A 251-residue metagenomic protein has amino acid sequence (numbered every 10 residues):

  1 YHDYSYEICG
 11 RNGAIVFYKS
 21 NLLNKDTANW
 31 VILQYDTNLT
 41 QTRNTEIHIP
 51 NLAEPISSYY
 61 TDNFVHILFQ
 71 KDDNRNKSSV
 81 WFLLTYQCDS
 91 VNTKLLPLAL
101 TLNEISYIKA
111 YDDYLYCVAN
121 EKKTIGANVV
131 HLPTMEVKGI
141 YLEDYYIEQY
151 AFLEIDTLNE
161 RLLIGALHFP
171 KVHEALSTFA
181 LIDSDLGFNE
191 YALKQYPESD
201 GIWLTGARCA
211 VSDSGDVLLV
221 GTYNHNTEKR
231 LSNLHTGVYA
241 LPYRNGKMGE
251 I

Functional and structural regions predicted by a protein language model:
Y1, Q41-I47, V91-L98, E136-D144 (+1 more regions): A short beta-strand motif characteristic of beta-propeller blades
Y1-E7, P50-Y60, L95-D112, Y146-D156 (+1 more regions): Repeated scaffold domains used in trafficking and secretory/extracellular systems, primarily beta-propellers
S5-K25, S57-S58, D62-R75, S106-E121 (+4 more regions): Short beta-strand elements that form the blades of beta-propeller/WD-repeat-like and other beta-sheet-rich scaffold
I15-I47: Beta-propeller domains
N29-T37, S79-S90, A127-T134, A175-F188 (+1 more regions): Beta-propeller blade signature
T37, N44, I49-P50, S57-I108: Well-ordered mid-protein domain cores that form the structural environment of catalytic cofactors
S79-W81, D89-Y116, N120-G126, M135-L153: Asp-box/WD-like beta-propeller blade repeats and closely related beta-sheet repeat scaffolds
F152-L167, K171-I251: Long, internal scaffold/assembly segments composed of regular secondary structure
